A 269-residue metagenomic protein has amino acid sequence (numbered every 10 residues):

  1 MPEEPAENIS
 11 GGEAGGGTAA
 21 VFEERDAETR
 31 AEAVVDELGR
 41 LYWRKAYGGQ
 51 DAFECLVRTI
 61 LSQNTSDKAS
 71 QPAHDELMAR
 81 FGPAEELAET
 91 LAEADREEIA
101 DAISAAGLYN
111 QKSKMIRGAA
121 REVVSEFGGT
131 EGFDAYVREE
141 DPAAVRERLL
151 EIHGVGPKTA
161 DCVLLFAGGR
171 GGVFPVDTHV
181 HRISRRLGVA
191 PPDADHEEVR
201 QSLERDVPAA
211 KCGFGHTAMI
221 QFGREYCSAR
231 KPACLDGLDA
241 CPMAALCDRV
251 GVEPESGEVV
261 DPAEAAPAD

Functional and structural regions predicted by a protein language model:
M1-E140, A210, A218-D269: N-terminal polyanion-binding entry modules of DNA glycosylases/AP lyases and select other DNA-binding proteins
S62, L150, L164-L165: Helix-capping/transition residues at the boundaries of transmembrane alpha-helices and the short helical linkers
D134-H153: Extended, structured, electrostatic nucleic-acid-contact surfaces
L165-G215: Phosphate-backbone recognition surface of nucleic-acid-processing proteins
